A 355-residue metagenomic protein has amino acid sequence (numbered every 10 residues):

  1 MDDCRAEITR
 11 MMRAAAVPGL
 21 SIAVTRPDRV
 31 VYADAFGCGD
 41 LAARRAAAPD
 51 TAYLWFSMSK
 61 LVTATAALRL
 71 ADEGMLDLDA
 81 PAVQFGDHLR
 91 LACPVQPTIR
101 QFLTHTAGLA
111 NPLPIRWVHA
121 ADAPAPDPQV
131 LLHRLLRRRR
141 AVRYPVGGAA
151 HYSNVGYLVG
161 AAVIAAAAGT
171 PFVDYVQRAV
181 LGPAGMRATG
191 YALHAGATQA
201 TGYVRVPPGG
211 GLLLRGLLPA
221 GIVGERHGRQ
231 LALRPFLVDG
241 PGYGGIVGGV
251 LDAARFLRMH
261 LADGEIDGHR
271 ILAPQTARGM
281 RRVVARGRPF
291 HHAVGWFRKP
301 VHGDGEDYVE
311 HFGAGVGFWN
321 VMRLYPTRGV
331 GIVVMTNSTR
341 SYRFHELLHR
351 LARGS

Functional and structural regions predicted by a protein language model:
M1-W55, M75-D77, R134-V142, H194: Short, conserved catalytic-motif segment at the N-terminal edge
D40, A92-F312: Short, surface-exposed loop or secondary-structure junction motifs that flank catalytic or metal-binding residues
Y53-F56, A150-Y152: Catalytic tyrosine of NAD(P)H-dependent dehydrogenase/reductases that use a Tyr as the general acid/base
D77-A92, G182-A184: Short, glycine/proline-biased beta-turn/loop segments that scaffold the active-site neighborhood
P289, V301-D304, M335-S355: Short, gly/Ser/Thr-rich active-site loops of penicillin-recognizing serine hydrolases
Y308-H311, W319-S338: Short, well-ordered beta-strand elements
